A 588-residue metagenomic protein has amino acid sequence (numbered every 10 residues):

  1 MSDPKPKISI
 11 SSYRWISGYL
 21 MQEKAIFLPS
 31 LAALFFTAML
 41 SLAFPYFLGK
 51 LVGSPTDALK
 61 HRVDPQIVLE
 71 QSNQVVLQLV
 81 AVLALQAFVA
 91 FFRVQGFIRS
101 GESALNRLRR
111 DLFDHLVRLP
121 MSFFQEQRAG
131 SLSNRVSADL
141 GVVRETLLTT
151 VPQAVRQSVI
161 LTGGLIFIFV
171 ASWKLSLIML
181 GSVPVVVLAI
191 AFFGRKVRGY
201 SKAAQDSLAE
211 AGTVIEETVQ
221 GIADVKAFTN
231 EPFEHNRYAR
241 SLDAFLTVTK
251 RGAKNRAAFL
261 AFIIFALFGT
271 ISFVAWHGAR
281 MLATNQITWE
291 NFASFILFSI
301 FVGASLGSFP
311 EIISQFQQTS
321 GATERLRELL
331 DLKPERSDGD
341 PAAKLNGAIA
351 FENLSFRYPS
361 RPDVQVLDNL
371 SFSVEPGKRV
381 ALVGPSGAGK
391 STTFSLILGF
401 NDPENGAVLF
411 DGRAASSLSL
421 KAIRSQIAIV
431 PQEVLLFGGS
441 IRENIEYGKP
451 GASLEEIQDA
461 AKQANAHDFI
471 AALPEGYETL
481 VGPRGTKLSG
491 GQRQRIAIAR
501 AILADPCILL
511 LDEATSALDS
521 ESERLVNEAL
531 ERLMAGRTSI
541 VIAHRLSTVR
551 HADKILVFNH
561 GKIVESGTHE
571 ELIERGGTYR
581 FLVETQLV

Functional and structural regions predicted by a protein language model:
M1-S41, T56-V76, F92-F97, G101 (+9 more regions): Membrane-integrated ABC transporters
S2-P6, E102, R110-N134, A138-L140 (+5 more regions): Short intracellular "coupling" helices and adjacent cytoplasmic loop segments at the cytosolic face of multi-pass
S17, K24-A25, M121-S122, A138-L147 (+8 more regions): An intracellular "coupling" helix at the cytosolic face of ABC transporter transmembrane type-1 domains
Q22, I26-F36, T149-A203, V274-T288 (+1 more regions): Transmembrane helices of ABC transporter permease
F27-V89, F169-K174, S272, W276 (+2 more regions): Transmembrane helix-loop-helix hairpins at lipid-water interfaces of multipass membrane proteins, especially the type-1
L79-A90, V183-I190, R256-T270, W289-E311: Hydrophobic alpha-helical segments in the permease module
A227-N230, K254, V302-L329: Cytosolic ends of transmembrane helices, especially the final helix of ABC transmembrane type-1 domains
L345-V588: ABC-type nucleotide-binding domain
